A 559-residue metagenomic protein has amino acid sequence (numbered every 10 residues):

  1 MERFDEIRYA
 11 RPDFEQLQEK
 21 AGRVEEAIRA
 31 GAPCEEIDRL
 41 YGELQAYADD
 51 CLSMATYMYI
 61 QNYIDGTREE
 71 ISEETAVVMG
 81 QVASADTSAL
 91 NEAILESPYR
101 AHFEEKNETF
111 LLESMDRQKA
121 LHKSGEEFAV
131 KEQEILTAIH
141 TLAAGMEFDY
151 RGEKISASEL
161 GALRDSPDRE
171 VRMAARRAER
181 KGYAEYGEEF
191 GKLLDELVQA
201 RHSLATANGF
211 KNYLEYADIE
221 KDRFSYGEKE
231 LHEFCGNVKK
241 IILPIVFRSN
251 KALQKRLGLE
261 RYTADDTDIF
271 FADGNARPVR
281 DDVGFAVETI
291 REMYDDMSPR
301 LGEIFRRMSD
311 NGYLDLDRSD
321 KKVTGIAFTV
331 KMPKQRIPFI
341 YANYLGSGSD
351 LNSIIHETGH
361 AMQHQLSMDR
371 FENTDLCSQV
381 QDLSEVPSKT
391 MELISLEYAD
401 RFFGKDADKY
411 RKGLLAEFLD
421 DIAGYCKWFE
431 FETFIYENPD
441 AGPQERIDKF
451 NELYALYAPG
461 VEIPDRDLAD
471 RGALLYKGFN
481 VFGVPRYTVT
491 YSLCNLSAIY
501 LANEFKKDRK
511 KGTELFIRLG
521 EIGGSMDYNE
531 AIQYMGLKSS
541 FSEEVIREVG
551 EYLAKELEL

Functional and structural regions predicted by a protein language model:
M1-R280: A well-structured
N62, L111, R223-S225, I354 (+6 more regions): C-terminal, non-catalytic "cap/extension" segments appended to globular domains
I155-R172, V279-I355, G359-H364: Active-site-adjacent "gating/activation" loops or surface patches in catalytic cores
E179-Y186, Y226-H232, I269-V279, P299 (+4 more regions): Glycine- and acidic
A207-Y216, K251-D266, E303-D310, R370-C377 (+2 more regions): Short, glycine/acidic-rich hinge or "gate" loops at secondary-structure transitions that mediate conformational
K240-I241, S367, S378-D408, L414-A416 (+2 more regions): Post-HExxH zinc-binding segment in Zn-dependent metallohydrolases
L253-A272, R307-R318, S378-V380, G413-L415 (+4 more regions): A glycine-rich phosphate-binding loop feature that marks nucleotide/adenosyl-phosphate handling sites
G359-T374, I394: Catalytic Zn2+-binding segment of zinc metalloproteases
